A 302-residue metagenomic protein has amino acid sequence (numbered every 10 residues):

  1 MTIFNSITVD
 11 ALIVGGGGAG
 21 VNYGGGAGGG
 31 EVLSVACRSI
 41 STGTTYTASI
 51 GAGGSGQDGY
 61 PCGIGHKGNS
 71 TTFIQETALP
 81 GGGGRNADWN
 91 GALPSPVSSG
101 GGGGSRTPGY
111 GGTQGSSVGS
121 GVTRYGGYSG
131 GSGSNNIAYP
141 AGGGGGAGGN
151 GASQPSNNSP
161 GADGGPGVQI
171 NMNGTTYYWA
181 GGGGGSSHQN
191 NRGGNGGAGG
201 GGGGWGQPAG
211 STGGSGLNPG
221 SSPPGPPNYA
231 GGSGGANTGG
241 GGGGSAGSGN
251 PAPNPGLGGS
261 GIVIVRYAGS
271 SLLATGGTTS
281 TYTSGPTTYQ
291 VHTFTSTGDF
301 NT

Functional and structural regions predicted by a protein language model:
M1-N5: Intrinsic low-complexity, repeat-rich intrinsically disordered segments enriched in small/flexible residues
T8-T302: Low-complexity, glycine/proline-biased repetitive segments and flexible coils/loops
